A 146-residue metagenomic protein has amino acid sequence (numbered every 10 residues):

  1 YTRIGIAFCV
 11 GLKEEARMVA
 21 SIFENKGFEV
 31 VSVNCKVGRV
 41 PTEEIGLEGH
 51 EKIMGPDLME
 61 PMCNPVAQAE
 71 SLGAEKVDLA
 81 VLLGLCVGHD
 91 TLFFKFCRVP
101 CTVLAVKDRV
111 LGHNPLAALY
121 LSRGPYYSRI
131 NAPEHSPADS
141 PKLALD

Functional and structural regions predicted by a protein language model:
Y1-T2, G27-F28, E75-D78, C97-V99: Short coil/turn connectors at secondary-structure junctions
Y1-V10, V31-K36, L79-L83: Short glycine-rich or small-residue beta-strand-to-loop segments that form or flank ligand, phosphate, metal/Fe-S
F8-A16, G38-R39, L83-T91: Gly/Ser/Thr-rich loops at beta-strand to alpha-helix junctions that form or flank small-molecule/cofactor-binding
E15, V19-P65: Long, charge-dense
E15-I22, D90-V99: Short Gly/Thr/Asp-enriched flexible loops that form oxyanion-binding sites at enzyme active sites
E29-K36, L92, F96-N114: Short, acidic/small-residue loops that bind anionic groups at enzyme active sites
M59-A74, L85-V87: Active-site glycine-rich loop that binds ribose-phosphate moieties when present
T102-D146: C-terminal functional extensions of proteins
